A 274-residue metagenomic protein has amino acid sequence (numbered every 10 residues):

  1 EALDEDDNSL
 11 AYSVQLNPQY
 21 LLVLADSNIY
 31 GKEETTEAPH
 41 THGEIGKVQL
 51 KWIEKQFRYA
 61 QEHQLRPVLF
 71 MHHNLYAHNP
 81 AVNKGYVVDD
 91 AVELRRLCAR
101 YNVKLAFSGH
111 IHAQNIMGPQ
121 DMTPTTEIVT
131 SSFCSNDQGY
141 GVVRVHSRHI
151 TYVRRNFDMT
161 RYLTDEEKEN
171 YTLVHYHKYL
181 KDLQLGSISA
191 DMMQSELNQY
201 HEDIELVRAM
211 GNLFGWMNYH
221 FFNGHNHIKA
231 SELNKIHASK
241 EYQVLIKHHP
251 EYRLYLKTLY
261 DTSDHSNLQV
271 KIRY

Functional and structural regions predicted by a protein language model:
E1-R58, D121-I128, G139-V142, I150-V153: Extended active-site neighborhood of metal-dependent phosphoesterases/phosphodiesterases
D4, G85, F133-N136: Acidic-and-aromatic substrate-binding clefts and catalytic sites of carbohydrate-active enzymes
L21-V23, T36-T126, G186, K229: His/acidic metal-ligating clusters that form di-metal
S27-N28, H73-N74, G109-I111, S131-S132 (+1 more regions): Active-site metal-binding loops of divalent metal-dependent hydrolases
N28-K51, Y59-Q61, L65-F70, L75-A77 (+3 more regions): Active-site-proximal loop/helix segment associated with metal-binding centers of metalloenzymes
G31-E33, Y76-N79, N115-M117, S135-Q138 (+1 more regions): Short catalytic/ligand-binding loop motif for oxyanion handling, primarily in non-cytosolic enzymes, centered on
T125-E196: A post-motif C-terminal structural segment
T164-Y274: Non-catalytic terminal accessory segments
